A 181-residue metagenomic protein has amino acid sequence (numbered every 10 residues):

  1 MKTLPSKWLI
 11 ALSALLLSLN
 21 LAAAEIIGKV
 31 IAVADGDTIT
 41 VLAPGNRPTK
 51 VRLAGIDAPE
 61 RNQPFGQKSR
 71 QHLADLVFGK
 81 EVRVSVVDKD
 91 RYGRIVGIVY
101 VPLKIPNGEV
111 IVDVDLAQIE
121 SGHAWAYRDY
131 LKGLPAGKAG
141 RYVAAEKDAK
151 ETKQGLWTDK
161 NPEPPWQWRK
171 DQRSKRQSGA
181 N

Functional and structural regions predicted by a protein language model:
K2-L12, L16-N181: Small beta-barrel nucleic-acid-binding modules, primarily SNase/OB-fold domains and secondarily Tudor-like barrels
